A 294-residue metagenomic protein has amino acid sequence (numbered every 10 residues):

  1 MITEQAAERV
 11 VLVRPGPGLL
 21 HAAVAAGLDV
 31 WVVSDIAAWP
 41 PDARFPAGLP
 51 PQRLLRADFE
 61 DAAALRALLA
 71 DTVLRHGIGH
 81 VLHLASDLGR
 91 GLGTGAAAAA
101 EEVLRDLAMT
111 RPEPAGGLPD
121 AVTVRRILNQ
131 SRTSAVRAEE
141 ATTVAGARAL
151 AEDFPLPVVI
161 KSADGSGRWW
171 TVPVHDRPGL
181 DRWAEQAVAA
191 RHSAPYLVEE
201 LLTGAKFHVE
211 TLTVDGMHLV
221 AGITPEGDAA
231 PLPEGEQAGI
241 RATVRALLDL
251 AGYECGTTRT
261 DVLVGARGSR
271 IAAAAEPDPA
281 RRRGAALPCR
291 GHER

Functional and structural regions predicted by a protein language model:
M1-E113: ATP-binding N-terminal substructure of ATP-dependent carboxylate-amine bond-forming enzymes
I2-Q5, E234-G235, A285-R294: C-terminal active-site "lid" helix and adjoining low-complexity regulatory extension at the edge of ATP-using catalytic
V13-G18, D87, A141-A145, L202-G204: Short beta->alpha connector loops
P114-Y196, T203, D215-G216, P231-A242: Active-site nucleotide/adenylate-binding loops and adjacent lid/helix of ATP-dependent enzymes
R168, D228, A275-G291: Glycine-rich phosphate/pyrophosphate-binding beta-alpha loops
Q186, D228-A266, A286: A long amphipathic alpha-helix within ATP-dependent nucleotide-binding catalytic cores
T211, G222, G268-P279: A short beta-strand motif that forms the metal-chelation/ATP-contact edge of phosphoryl-transfer active sites
T213-M217, V264-G268: Short acidic-glycine loop/turn motifs at beta-strand connectors
